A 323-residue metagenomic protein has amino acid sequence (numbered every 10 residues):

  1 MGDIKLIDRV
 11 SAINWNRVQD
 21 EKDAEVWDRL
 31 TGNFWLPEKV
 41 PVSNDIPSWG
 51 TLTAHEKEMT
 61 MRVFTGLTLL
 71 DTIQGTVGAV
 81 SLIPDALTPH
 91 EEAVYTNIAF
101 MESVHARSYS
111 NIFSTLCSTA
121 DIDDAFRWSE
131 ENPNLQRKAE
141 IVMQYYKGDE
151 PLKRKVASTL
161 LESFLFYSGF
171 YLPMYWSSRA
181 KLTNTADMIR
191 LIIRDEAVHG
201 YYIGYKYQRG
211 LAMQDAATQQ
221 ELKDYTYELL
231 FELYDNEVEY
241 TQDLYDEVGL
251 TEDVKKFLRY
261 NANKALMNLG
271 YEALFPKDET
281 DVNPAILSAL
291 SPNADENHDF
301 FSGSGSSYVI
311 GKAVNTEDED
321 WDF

Functional and structural regions predicted by a protein language model:
M1-F323: Non-heme di-metal
